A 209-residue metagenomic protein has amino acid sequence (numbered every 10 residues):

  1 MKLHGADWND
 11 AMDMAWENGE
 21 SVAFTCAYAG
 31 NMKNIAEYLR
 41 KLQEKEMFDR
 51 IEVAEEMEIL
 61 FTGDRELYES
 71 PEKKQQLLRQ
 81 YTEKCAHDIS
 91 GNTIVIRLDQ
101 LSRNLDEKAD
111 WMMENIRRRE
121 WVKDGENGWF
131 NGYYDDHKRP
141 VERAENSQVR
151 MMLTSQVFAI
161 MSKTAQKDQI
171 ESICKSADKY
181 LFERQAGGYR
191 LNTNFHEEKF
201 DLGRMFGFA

Functional and structural regions predicted by a protein language model:
M1-A209: Acidic, mature catalytic/reactive cores of soluble proteins
